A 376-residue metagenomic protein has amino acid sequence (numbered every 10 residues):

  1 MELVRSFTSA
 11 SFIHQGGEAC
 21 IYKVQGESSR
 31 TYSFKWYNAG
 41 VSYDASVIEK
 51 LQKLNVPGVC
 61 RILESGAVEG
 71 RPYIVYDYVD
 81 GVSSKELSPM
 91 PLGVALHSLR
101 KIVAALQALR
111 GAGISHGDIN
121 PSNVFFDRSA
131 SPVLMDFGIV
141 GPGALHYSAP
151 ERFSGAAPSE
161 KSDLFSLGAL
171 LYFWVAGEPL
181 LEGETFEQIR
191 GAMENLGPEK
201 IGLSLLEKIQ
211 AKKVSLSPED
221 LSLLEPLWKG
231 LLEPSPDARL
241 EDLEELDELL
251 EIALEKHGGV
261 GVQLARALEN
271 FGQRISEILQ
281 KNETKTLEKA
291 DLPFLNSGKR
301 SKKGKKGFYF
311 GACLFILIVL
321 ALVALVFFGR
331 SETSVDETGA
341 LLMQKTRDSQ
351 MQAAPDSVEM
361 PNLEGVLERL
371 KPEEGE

Functional and structural regions predicted by a protein language model:
C20, G26-S42: ATP-binding glycine-rich loop module of kinase domains
S65: Activation-segment/catalytic-loop signature of the eukaryotic protein kinase fold
E69-V82: Conserved short submotifs of the Hanks-type protein kinase catalytic core that shape the nucleotide-binding pocket
S98-L99: Activation segment signature within eukaryotic-like protein kinase domains
A104-I114: Protein kinase catalytic-loop region centered on the HRD/HxD motif
D163: Conserved catalytic-loop aspartate of Hanks-type protein kinases
H257-G304: Regulatory extensions appended to serine/threonine kinase catalytic cores
